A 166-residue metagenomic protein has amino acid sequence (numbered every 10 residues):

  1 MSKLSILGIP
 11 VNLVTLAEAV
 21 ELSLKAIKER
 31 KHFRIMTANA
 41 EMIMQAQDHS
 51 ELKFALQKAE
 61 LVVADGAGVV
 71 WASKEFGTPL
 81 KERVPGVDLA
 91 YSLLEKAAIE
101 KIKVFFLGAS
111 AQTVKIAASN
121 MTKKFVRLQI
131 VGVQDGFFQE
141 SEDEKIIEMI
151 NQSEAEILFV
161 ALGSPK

Functional and structural regions predicted by a protein language model:
M1-E82, V87-D88: N-terminal nucleotide/polyanion-binding subdomain common to many enzyme families
L13, A46, Q112-K115, E140-S141 (+1 more regions): Loop/helix-junction capping segments adjacent to catalytic residues or to phosphate/diphosphate-binding pockets
K31-F33, A59, I99-I102, A155: A general structural motif
N39-A40, G108-A109, L162-G163: Short, well-ordered beta-to-alpha junction loops that form the rim of enzyme active sites and present histidine/acidic
M42, G68-V69, T113, S164-K166: Alpha-helix capping/helix-boundary segments
V62, F106, F159-V160: Conserved SAM-binding loop
S73-M149, S153: Conserved beta-alpha
E156-S164: Periplasmic-binding protein-like
